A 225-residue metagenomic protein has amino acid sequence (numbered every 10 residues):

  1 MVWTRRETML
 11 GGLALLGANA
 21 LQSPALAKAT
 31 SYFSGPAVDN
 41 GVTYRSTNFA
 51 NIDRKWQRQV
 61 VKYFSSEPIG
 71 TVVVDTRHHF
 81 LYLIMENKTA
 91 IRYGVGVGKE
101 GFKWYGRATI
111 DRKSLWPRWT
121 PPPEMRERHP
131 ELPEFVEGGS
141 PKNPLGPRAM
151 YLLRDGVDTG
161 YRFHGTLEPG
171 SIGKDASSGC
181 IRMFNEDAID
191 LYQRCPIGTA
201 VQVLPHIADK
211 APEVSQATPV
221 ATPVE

Functional and structural regions predicted by a protein language model:
V2-E225: N-terminal pre-domains immediately preceding structured catalytic cores
